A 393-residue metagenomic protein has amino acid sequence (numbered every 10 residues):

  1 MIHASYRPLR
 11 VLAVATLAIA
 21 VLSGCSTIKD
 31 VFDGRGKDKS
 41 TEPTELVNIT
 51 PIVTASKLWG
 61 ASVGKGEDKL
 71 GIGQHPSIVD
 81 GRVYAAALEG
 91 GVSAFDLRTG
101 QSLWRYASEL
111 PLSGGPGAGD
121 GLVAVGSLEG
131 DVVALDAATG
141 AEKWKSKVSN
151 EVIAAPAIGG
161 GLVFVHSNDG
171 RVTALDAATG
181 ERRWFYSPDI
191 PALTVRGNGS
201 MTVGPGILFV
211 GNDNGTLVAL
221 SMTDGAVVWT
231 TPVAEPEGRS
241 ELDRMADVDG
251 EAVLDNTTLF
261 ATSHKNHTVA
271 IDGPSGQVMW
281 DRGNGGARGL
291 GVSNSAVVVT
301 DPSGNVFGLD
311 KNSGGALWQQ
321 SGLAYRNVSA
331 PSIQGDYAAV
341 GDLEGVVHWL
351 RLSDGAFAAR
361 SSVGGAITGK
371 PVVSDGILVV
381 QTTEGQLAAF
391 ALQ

Functional and structural regions predicted by a protein language model:
I2-A13: Bacterial N-terminal signal peptides that target proteins for export
V21-G24: C-terminal motif of bacterial Sec signal peptides marking the signal peptidase cleavage site
K29, G36-T41, I52-H75, W104-G119 (+6 more regions): Extracytoplasmic beta-rich repeat domains
A87, S127, S167, N212-D213 (+4 more regions): Structural signature of WD-repeat beta-propellers
S93, V133, T173, V218 (+4 more regions): WD40 beta-propeller blade core
D96-T99, D136-T139, D176-G180, M222-G225 (+4 more regions): Short loop/turn segments that connect beta-strands within beta-propeller blades
V363-Q393: Blade-level signature of beta-propeller repeat domains, shared across WD40, Kelch, NHL, RCC1 and BNR/Asp-box propellers
